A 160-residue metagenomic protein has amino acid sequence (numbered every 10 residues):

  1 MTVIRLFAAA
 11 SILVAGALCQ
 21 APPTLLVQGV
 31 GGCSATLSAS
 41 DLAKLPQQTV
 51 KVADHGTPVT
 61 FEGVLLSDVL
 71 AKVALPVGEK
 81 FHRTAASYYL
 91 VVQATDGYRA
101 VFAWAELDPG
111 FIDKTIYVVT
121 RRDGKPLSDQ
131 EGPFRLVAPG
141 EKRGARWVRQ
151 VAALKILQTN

Functional and structural regions predicted by a protein language model:
M1-A10: Bacterial N-terminal signal peptides that target proteins for export
A10-Q20: Hydrophobic h-region of N-terminal signal peptides that target proteins for export in Gram-negative bacteria
L18-N160: N-terminal intrinsically disordered, low-complexity segments enriched in P/E/S/T
